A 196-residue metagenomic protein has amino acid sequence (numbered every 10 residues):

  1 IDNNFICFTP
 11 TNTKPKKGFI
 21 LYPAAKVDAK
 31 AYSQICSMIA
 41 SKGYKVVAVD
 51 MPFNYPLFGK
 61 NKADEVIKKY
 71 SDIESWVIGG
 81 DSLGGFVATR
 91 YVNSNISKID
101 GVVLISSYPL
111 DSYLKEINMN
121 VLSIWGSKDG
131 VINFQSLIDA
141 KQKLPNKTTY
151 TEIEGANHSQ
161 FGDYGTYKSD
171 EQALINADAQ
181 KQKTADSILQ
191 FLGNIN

Functional and structural regions predicted by a protein language model:
K16-A24: Short beta-strand element of the alpha/beta-hydrolase
I35, I132-Q142: Short alpha-helix in the alpha/beta-hydrolase fold that links the catalytic acid
C36-P56: Conserved alpha/beta-hydrolase
V49-P52, V103-D111, G126-K128: Active-site nucleophile loop of the alpha/beta-hydrolase fold
G79-A88: Gly/Ala-rich beta-loop-alpha elbow adjacent to hydrolase catalytic centers
I117, S123-W125, D129: Short beta-strand/loop motif that positions the catalytic acidic residue of the alpha/beta-hydrolase fold
K141-N196: C-terminal catalytic-base region of ester-bond hydrolases, centering on the histidine of the charge-relay
